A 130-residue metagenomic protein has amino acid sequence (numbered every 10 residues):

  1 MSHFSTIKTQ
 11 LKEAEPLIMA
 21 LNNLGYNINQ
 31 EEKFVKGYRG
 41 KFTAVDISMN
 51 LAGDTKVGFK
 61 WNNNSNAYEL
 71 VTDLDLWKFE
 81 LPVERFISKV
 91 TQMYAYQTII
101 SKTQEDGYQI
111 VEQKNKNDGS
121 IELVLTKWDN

Functional and structural regions predicted by a protein language model:
M1-N130: Interaction-mediating elements
